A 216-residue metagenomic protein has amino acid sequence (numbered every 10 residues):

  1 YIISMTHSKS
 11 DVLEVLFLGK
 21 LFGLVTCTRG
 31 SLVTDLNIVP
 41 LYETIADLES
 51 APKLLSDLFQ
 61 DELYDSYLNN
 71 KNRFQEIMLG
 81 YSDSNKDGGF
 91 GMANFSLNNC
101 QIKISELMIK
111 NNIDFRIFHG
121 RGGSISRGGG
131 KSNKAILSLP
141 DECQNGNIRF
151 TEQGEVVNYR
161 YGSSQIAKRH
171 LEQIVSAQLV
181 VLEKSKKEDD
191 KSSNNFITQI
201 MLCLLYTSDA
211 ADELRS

Functional and structural regions predicted by a protein language model:
Y1-V25, V39, E43: Structured, charged N-terminal subsegments at the starts of enzyme catalytic cores and at intra-chain domain/subunit
F22-F196, I200: Catalytic or ion-translocation cores adjacent to nucleophile or general acid/base/metal-coordination motifs in diverse
T198-S208: Active-site phosphate/pyrophosphate-binding segments
Y206-S216: Single conserved hydrophobic/aromatic residue that forms the stacking wall/gate of nucleotide- or nucleobase-binding
